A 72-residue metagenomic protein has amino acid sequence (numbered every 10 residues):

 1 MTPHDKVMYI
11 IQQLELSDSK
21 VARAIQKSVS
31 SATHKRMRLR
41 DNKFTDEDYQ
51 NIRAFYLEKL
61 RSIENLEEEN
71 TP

Functional and structural regions predicted by a protein language model:
M1-L14: A short, Lys/Arg-rich alpha-helix, primarily the initiator
Y9, H34, R61-P72: Short, charged recognition helix plus adjacent turn of helix-turn-helix-like nucleic-acid-binding domains
S19-R23: Short alpha-helical "recognition helix" segments of helix-turn-helix
K27-N42: Recognition helix of helix-turn-helix/homeodomain-like DNA-binding domains that insert into the DNA major groove
D46-I63: DNA major-groove recognition helix of helix-turn-helix/homeodomain DNA-binding modules
